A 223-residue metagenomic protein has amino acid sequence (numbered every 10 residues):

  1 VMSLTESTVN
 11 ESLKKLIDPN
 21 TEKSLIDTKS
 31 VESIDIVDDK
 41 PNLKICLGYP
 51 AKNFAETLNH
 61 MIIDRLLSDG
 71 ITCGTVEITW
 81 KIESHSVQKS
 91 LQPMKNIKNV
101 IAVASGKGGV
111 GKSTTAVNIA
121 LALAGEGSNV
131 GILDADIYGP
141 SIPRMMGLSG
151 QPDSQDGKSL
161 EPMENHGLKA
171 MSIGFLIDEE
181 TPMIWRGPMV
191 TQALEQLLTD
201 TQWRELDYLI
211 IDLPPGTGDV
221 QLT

Functional and structural regions predicted by a protein language model:
M2-E32, D69: N-proximal, solvent-exposed amphipathic alpha-helical segments enriched in charged/polar residues
E6-V9, S30, V37-T75: Short, non-transmembrane amphipathic alpha-helical segments
L13, V31, I97, G108 (+5 more regions): Residue-level signature of catalytic and energy-coupling elements of molecular machines, predominantly ATP/GTP-dependent
T28, L58, G74-N99: Short, basic phosphate-binding NTP loop
V100-D134: Walker A/P-loop phosphate-binding motif and the immediately C-terminal alpha-helix
G109-I119, P140-P143, G216-Q221: Short glycine/serine/threonine-rich phosphate/pyrophosphate-binding segments that cradle anionic phosphate groups
L123, S128-W185, T191-Q192, L198: Phosphate-binding loop that captures ATP/GTP phosphates
I177-T223: Phosphate-binding/switch loop-helix module in NTP-utilizing enzymes
